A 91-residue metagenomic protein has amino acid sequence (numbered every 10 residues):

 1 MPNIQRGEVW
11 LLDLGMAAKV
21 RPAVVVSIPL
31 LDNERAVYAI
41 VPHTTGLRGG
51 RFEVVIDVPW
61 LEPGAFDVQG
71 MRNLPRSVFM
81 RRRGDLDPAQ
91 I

Functional and structural regions predicted by a protein language model:
P2, V58-I91: C-terminal terminal-subdomain/extension
P2-I4, L31: Intrinsically disordered, low-complexity regions enriched in Ser/Pro/Gly/Gln/His and often acidic
A18-D57: Compact nucleic-acid interaction/catalytic patches
